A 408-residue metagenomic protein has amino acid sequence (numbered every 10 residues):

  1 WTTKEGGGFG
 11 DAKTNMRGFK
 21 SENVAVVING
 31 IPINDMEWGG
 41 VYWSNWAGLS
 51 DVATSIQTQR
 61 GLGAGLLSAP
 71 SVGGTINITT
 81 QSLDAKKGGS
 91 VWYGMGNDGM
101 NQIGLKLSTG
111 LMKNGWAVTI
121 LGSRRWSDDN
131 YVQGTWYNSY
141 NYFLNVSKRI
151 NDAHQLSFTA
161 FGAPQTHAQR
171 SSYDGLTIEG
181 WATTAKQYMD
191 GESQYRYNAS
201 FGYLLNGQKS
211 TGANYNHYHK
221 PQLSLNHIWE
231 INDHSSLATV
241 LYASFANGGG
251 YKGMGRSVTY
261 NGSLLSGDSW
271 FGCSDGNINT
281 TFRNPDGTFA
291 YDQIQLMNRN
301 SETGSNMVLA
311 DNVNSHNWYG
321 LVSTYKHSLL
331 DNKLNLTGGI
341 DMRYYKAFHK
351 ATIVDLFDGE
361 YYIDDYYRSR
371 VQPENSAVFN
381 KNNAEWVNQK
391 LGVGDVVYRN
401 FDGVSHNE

Functional and structural regions predicted by a protein language model:
A12, G74, K87-G89, N101-L105 (+4 more regions): Hydrophobic, lipid-facing positions within transmembrane beta-strands of outer-membrane proteins
K13-N15, P32-R60, T79: Short acidic/polar hinge/loop motifs at secondary-structure boundaries that mediate gating or recognition
S21, M112-N114, R149-A153, N232-H234 (+1 more regions): Outer-membrane beta-barrel channels and translocator barrels
G65, T75-L111, L121-G134: Short strand-turn segments of transmembrane beta-barrel domains in outer membranes, especially the first one or two
Y93-G99, L111, R124-D128, G162-T166 (+2 more regions): Transmembrane beta-strands of outer-membrane beta-barrel pores
S147, Q155-N226, Y251-D311, A377-V393: Acidic/polar loop-and-plug regions of large Gram-negative outer-membrane beta-barrel proteins
G207-K252, S305-D341, K346-H349, V397-E408: Outer-membrane beta-barrel transmembrane strands
N335-E408: Signature of Gram-negative outer-membrane beta-barrel scaffolds
